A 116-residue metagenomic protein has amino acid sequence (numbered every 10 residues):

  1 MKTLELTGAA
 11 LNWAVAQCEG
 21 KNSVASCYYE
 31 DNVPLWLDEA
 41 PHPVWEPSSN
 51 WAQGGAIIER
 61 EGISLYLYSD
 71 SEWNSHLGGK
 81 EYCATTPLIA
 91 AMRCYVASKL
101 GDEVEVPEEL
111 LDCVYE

Functional and structural regions predicted by a protein language model:
M1-E116: Glycine-rich anion-binding surface patch
